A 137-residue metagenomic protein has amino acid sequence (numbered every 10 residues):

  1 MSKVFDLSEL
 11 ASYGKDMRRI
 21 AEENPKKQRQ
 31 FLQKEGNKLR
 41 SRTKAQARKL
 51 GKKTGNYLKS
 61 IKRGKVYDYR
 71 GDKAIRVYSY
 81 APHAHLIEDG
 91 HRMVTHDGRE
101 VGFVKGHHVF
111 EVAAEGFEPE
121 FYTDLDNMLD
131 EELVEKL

Functional and structural regions predicted by a protein language model:
M1-R76, A81-A84, R92-L137: Short, Lys/Arg-rich flexible segments
E88: Catalytic Cys-His active-site segments of thiol-dependent hydrolases/isopeptidases
